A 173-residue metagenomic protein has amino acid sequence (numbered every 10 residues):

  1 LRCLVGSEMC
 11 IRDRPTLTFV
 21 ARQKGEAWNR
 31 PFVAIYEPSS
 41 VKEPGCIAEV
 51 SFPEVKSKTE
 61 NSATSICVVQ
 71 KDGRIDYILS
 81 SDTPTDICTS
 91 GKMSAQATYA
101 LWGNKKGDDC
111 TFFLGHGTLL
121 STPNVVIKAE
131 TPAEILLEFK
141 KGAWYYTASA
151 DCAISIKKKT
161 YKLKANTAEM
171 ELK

Functional and structural regions predicted by a protein language model:
L1-R2, N29: Alpha-helix initiation and N-capping motif
C3-I11: Short, small-residue-biased leader/transition segments that mark boundaries at the very start of proteins
P15-T16, I47: Charged, compositionally biased interaction regions
T16-R22: Short structured motifs
R22-R30, E37-K173: Non-catalytic terminal regions with compositionally biased, polar/charged low complexity
